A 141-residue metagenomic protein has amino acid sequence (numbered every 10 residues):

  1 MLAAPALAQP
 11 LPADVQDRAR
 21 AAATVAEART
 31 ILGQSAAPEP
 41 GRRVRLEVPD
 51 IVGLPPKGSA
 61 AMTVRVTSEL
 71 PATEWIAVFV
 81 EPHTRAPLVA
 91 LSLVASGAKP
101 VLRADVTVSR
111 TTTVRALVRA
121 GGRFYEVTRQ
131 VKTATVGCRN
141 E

Functional and structural regions predicted by a protein language model:
M1-Q9: N-terminal export signals
Q9-P55, V89: Transition segment at domain starts
E47, A61-E69: Short edge beta-strand/loop segments characteristic of extracellular beta-sandwich folds
S59, S109-T113: Extracellular Ig-like/FN3 beta-sandwich strand-entry sites
W75-F79: Beta-strand signatures of extracellular beta-sandwich domains
P82-T107: An anionic, turn-rich surface loop/hairpin at beta-sheet edges that serves as a generic interaction/coordination patch
Q130-C138: Short beta-strand edge segments in extracellular beta-sheet folds
